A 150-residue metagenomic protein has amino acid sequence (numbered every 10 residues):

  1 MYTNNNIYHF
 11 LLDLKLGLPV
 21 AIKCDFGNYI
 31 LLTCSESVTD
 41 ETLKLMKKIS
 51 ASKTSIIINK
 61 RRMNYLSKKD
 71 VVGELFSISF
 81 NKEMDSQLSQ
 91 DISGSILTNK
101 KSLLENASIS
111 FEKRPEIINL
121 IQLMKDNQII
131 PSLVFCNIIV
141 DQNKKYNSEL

Functional and structural regions predicted by a protein language model:
M1-L150: Catalytic domains of riboflavin
